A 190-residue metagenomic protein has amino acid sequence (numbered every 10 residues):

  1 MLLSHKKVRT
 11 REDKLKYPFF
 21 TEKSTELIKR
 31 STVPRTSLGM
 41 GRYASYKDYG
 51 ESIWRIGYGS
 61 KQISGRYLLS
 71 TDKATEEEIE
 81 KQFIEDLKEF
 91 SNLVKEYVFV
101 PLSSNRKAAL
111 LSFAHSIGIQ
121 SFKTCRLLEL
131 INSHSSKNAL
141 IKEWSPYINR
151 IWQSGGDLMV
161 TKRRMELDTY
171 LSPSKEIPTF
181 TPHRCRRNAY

Functional and structural regions predicted by a protein language model:
L2-K16, K23-E26, R30-Y43, E80-I84 (+2 more regions): Long, amphipathic alpha-helical surface segments
F19-F20, K47-G50, L102-R106: Extracellular/periplasmic catalytic domains that process cell-envelope and extracellular macromolecules
I28, I56, L110-L111, E166: Residue-level detector of buried hydrophobic side-chain packing in well-ordered secondary-structure elements
S31-T32, Y58-G59, F113-H115: Active-site-proximal beta-strand/loop segments in catalytic clefts of secreted hydrolases
S45-T71: Substrate-binding/active-site groove segments that recognize and process beta-1,4-linked N-acetyl-hexosamine
R66-F99, S104-F122, S133: Alpha-helical segment that forms one wall of the substrate-binding/catalytic cleft in peptidoglycan-active domains
